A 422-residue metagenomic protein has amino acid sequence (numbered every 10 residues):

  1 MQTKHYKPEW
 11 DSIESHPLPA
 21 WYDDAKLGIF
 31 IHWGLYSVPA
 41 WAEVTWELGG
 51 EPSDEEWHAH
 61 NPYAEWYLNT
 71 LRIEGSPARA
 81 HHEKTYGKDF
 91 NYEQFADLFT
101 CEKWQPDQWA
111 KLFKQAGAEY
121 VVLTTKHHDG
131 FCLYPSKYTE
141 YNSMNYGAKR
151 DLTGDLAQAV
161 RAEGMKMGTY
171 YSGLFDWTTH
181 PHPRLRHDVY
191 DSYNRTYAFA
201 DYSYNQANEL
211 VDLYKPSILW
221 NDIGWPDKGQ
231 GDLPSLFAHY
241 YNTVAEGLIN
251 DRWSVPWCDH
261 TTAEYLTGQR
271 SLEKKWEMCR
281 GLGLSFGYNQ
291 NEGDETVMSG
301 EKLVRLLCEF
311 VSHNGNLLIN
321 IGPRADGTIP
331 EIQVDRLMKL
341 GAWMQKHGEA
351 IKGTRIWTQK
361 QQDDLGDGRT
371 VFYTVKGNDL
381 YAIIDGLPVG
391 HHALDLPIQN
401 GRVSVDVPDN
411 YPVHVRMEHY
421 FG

Functional and structural regions predicted by a protein language model:
M1-G422: Mature catalytic domains of secreted/periplasmic carbohydrate-active enzymes
